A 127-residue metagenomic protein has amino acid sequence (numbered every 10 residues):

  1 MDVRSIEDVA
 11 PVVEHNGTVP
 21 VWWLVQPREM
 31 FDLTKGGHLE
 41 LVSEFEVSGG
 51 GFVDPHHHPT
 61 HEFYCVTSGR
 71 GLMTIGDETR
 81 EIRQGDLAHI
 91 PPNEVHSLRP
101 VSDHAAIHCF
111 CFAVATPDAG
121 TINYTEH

Functional and structural regions predicted by a protein language model:
M1-L39, N123-H127: A short, N-terminal "cap"/entry segment at the start of jelly-roll beta-barrel domains of the cupin/DSBH fold
P20, H38-S43, G49-G51, E62 (+2 more regions): A generic structural signal for short beta-strands and their flanking turns/coil linkers
W23, V42-E46, F63, T79 (+2 more regions): Conserved hydrophobic/aromatic beta-strand scaffold that supports enzyme active sites
V25-F31, V42-H58: Conserved short histidine dyad/triad with adjacent acidic residue
G36-G37, H57-H58, V101-D103: Short glycine/proline-enriched turns and hinge-like loops at secondary-structure junctions
F52, H56-Q84, E94: A short beta-strand-loop-beta hairpin characteristic of the jelly-roll/cupin
Q84, P92-A119: Ligand-binding loop in jelly-roll beta-barrel domains
